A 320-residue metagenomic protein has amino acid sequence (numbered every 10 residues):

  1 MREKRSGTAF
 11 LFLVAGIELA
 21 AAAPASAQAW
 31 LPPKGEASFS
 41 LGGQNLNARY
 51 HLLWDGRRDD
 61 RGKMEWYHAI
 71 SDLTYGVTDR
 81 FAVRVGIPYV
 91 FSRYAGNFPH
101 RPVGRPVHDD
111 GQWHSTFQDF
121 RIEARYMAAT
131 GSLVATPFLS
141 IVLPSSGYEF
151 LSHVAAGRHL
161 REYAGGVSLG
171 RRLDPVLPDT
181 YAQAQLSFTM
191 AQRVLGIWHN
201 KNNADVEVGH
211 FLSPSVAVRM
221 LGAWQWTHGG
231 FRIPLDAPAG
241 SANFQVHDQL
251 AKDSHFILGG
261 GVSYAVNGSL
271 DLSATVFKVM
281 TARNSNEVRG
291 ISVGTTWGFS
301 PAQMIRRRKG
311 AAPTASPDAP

Functional and structural regions predicted by a protein language model:
A21-K63, S300-P320: Outer-membrane beta-barrel biogenesis signature
E36, W66-D72, F117-R121, L160-A164 (+3 more regions): Transmembrane beta-barrel architecture of outer-membrane proteins
S38-G42, A82-R84, V134-F138, D179-Q185 (+5 more regions): Residue-level detector of the transmembrane beta-barrel scaffold of outer-membrane proteins
L41-G43, S71-Y75, V85, I122-Y126 (+8 more regions): Residues on the lipid-exposed face of transmembrane beta-strands in outer-membrane beta-barrel proteins
G43-R49, R58, I87-R93, A128 (+6 more regions): Transmembrane beta-strands of outer-membrane beta-barrel pores
Y50-L52, F98, R105-D109, W198 (+1 more regions): Outer membrane beta-barrel transmembrane domains
T78-R80, V90, A129-L133, L173-P178 (+3 more regions): Outer-membrane beta-barrel channels and translocator barrels
S92-N200, A242-D253, P320: Outer-membrane pore/translocation modules
